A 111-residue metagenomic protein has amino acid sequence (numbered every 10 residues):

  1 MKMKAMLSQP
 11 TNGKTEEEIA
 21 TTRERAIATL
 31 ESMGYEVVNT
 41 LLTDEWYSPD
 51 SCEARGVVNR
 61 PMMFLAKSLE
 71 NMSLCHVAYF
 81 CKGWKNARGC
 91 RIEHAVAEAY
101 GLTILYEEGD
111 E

Functional and structural regions predicted by a protein language model:
M1-E111: Conserved catalytic or regulatory cores that recognize and/or transform ribose-phosphate-containing ligands
